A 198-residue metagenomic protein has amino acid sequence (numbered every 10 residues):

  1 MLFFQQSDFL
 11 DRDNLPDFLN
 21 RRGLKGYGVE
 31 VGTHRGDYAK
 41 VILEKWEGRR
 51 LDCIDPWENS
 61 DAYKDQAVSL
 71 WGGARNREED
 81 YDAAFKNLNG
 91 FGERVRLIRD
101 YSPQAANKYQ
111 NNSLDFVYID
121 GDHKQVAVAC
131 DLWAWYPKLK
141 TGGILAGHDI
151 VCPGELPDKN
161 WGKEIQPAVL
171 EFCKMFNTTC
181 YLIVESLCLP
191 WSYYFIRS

Functional and structural regions predicted by a protein language model:
L2, Q6-D8, R12-S198: S-adenosylmethionine/decaboxylated-SAM
